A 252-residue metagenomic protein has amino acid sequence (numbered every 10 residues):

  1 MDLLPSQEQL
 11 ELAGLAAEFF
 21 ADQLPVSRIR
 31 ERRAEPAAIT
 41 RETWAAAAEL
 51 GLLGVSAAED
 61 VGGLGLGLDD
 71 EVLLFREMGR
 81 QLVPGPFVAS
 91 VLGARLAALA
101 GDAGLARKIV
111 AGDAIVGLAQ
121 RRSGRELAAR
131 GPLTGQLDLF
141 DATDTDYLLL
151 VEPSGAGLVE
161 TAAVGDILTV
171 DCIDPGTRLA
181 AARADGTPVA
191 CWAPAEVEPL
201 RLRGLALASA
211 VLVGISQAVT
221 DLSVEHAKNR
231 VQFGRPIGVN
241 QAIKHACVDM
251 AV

Functional and structural regions predicted by a protein language model:
M1-L4, R30-A38, V197-G204, D221-V252: Glycine-rich cofactor-pocket loops
M1-P84: Amphipathic, small/basic residue-rich leader segments at the start of a protein or domain
L12, S209-L212, S216, I243-A246 (+1 more regions): Amphipathic alpha-helix face/heptad-repeat signature
A17, A21, Q217-V224, K228: Structural signal for well-ordered, non-membrane alpha-helices
A45-E49, L66-D69, A184-A195, G234: Acidic-glycine-rich active-site phosphate/pyrophosphate-binding loop
E71-L74, M78, G93-A97, S216-V219 (+1 more regions): Buried hydrophobic packing segments
G85-A100: N-terminal glycine-rich flavin-associated loop
R95, A103-Q217, D221: FAD-binding core of flavoproteins
